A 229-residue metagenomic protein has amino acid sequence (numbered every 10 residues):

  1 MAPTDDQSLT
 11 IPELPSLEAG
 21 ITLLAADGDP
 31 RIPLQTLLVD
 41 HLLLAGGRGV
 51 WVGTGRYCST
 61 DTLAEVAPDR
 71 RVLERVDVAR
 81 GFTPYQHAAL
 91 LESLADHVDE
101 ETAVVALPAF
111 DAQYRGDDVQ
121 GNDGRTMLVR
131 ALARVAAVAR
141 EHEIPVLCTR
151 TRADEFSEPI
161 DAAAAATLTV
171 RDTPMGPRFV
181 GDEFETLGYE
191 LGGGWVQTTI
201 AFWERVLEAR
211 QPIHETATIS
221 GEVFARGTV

Functional and structural regions predicted by a protein language model:
M1-V229: N-terminal regions of ATP-driven nucleic-acid and macromolecular assemblies, encompassing P-loop NTP-binding domains
